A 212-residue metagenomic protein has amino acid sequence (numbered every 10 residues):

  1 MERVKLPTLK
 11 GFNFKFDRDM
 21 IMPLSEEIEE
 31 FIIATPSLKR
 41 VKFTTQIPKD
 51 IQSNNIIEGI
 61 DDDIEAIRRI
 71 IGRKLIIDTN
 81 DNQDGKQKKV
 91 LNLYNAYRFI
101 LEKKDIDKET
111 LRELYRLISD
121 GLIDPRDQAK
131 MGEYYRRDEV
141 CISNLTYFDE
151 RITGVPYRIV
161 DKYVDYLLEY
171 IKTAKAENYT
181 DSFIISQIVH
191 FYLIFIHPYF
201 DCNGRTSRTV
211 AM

Functional and structural regions predicted by a protein language model:
M1-M212: FIC/Doc superfamily catalytic core
